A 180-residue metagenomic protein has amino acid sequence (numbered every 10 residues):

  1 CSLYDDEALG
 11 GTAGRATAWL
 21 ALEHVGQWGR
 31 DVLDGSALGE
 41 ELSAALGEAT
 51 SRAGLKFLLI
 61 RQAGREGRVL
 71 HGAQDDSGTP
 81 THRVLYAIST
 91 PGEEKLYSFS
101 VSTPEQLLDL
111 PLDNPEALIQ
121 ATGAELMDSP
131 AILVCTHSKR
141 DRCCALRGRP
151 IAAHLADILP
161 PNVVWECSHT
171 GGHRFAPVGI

Functional and structural regions predicted by a protein language model:
C1-I180: Histidine/cysteine-enriched polar flanking segments
